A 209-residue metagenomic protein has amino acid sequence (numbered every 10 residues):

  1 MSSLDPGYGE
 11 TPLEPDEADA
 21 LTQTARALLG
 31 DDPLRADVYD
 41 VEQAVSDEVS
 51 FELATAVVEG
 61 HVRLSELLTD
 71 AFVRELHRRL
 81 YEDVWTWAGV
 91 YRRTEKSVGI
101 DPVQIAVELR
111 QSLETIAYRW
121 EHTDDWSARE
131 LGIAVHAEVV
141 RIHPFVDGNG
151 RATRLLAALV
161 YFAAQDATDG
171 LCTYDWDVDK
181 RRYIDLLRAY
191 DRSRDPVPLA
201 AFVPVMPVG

Functional and structural regions predicted by a protein language model:
M1-G209: FIC/Doc superfamily catalytic core
